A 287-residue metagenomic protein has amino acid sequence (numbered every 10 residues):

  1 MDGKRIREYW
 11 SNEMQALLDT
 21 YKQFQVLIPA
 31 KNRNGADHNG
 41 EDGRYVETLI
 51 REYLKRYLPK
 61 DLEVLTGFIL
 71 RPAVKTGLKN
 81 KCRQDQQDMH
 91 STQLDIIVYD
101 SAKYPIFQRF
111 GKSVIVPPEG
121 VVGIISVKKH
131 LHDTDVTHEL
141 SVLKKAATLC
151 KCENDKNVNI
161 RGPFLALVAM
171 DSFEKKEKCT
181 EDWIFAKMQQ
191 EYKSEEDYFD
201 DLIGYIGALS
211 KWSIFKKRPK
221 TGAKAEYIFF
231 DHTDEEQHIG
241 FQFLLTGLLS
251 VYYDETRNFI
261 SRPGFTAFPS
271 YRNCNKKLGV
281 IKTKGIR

Functional and structural regions predicted by a protein language model:
M1-Q93, V98-R287: Intrinsically disordered, low-complexity Ser/Thr/Pro/Gly-rich regulatory segments
